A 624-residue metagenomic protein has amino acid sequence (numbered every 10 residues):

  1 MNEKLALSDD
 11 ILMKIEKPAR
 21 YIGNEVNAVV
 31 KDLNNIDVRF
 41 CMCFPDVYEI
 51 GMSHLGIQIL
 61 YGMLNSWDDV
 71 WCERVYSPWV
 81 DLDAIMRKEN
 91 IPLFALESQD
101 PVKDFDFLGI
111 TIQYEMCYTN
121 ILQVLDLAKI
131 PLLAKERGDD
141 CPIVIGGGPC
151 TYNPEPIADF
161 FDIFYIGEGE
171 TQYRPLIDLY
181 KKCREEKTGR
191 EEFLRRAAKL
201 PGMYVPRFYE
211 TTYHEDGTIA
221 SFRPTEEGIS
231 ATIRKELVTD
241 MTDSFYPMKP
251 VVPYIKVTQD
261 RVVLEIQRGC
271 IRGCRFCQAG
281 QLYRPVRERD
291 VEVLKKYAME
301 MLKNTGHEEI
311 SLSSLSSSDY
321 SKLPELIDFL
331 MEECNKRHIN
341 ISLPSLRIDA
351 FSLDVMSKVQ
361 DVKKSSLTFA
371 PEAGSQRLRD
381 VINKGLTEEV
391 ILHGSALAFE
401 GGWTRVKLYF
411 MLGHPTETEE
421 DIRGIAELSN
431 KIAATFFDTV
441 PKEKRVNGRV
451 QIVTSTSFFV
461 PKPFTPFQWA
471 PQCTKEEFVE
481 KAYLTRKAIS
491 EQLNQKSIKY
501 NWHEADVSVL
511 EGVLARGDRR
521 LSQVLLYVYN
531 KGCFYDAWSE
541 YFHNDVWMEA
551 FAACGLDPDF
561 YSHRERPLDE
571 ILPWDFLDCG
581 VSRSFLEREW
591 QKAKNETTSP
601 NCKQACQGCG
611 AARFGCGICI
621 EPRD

Functional and structural regions predicted by a protein language model:
M1-V30, N34, F40-M42, E491-D624: Radical SAM enzyme core and accessory elements
I11-C41, Y48-E49, P206, T212-V263 (+2 more regions): N-terminal [4Fe-4S]-dependent radical SAM core
F40-D46, L64, V251-F276, L302 (+2 more regions): N-terminal pre-triad scaffold of radical SAM enzymes
M42-C43, M116, E300-K407, M411-V453 (+2 more regions): Conserved SAM/AdoMet-binding glycine-rich loop
Y48-G51, V80-D83, M116-Y118, T151-P154 (+13 more regions): Flexible loop/turn segments at secondary-structure boundaries
H54, K256-E292, G608-R623: Canonical Radical SAM [4Fe-4S] cluster-binding loop centered on the CxxxCxxC motif and its immediate flanking residues
D69-D81: A short beta-strand-loop structural module common to alpha/beta enzyme folds
P78-R223, P466-D518, L525-E540: Glycine-rich beta-alpha loop elements in corrinoid/cobalamin-binding modules across cobalamin-dependent enzymes
